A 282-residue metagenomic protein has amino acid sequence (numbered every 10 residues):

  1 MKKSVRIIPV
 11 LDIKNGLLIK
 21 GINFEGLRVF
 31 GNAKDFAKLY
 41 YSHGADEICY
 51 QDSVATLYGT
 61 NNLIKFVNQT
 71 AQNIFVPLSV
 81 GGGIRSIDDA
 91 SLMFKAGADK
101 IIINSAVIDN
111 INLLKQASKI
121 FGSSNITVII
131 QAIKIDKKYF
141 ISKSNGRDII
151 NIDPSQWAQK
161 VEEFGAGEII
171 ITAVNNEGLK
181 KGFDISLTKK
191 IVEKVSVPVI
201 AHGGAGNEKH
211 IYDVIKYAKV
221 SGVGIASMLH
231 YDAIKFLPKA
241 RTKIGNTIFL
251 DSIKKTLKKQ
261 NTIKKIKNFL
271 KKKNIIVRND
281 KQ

Functional and structural regions predicted by a protein language model:
K2, I13-K20, D99-E177: Conserved anion-binding
V5-L11, K20, I48-Y50, L78-G82 (+5 more regions): Hydrophobic faces of well-ordered beta-strands that scaffold small-molecule active sites in alpha/beta enzyme cores
D12, Y40, I48, V80 (+8 more regions): Conserved, mostly hydrophobic/aromatic
L18, A45-F66, S105, I170-K181: Glycine-rich, proline-tolerant flexible connector loops at the mouths of alpha/beta enzymes
N61-N68, I150-S155, K181-K189: Charged helix-capping and loop-helix junction motifs
L63-S123, K272-K273: Glycine/small-residue-rich loop that forms an oxyanion/phosphate-binding "nest" at active or ligand-binding sites
I74, L78-I101, S186-I225: Catalytic cores of alpha/beta
L114-F121, I215-V220, I225, L229-K281: C-terminal helical cap(s) of enzyme catalytic domains, especially alpha/beta-barrels
